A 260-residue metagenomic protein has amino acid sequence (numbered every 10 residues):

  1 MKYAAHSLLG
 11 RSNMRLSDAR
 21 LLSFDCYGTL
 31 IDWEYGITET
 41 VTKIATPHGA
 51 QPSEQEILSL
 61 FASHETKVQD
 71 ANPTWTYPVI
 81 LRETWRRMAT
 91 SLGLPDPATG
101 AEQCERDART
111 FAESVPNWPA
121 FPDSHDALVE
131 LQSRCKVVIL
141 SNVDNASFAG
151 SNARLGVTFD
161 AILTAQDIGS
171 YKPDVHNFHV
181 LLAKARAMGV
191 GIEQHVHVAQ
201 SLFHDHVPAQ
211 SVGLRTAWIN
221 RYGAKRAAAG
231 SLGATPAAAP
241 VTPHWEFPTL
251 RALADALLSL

Functional and structural regions predicted by a protein language model:
K2-L22, E34, H125, V129 (+1 more regions): Asp-based, Mg2+/Mn2+-dependent phosphohydrolase catalytic module
R15-P122: N-terminal helical cap/lid subdomain that shapes the substrate entry/recognition surface in HAD-like hydrolases
A45, E65, Q132, A185-R186: Residue-level detector of secondary-structure transition/capping positions
P47-H48, S91-L92, R134, R154 (+1 more regions): Alpha-helical structural context
K67, R134-V137: A general structural signal for well-ordered secondary-structure junctions
I80-W85, L131-S133, G223: Short alpha-helical linear motifs
A112-S114, A127-Q132: Glycine-rich active-site/cofactor-binding loop and its immediate structural neighborhood
